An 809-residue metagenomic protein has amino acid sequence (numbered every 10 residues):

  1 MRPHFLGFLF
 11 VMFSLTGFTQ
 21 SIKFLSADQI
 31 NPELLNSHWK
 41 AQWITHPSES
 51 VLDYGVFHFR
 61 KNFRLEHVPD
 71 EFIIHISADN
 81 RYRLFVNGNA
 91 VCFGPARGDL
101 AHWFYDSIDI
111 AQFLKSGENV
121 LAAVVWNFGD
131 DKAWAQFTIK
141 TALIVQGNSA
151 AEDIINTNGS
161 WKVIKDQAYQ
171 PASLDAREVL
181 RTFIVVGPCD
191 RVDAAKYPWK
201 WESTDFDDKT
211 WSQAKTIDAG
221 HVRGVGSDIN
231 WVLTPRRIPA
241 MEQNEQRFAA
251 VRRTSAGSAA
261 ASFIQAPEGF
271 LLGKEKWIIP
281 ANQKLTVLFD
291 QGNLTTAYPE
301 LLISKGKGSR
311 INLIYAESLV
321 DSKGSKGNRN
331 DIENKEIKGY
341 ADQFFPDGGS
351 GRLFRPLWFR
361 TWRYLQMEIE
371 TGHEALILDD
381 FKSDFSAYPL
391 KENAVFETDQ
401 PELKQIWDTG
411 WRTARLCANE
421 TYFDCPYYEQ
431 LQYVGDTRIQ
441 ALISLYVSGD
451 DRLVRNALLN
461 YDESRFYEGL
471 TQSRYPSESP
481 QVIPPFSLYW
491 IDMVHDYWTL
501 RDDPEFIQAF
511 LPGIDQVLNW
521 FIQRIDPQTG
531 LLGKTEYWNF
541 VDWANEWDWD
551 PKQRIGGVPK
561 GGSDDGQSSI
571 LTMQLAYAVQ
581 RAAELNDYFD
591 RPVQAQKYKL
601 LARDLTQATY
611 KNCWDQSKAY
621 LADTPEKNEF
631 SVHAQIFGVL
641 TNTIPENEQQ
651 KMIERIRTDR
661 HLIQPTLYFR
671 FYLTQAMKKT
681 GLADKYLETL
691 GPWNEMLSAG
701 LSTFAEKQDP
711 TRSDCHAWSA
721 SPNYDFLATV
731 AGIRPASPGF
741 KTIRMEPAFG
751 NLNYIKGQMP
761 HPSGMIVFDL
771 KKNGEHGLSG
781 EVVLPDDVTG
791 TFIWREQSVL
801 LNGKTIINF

Functional and structural regions predicted by a protein language model:
M1-K23: Bacterial Sec-dependent N-terminal signal peptides
S21-Y427, D436, R452-L453, A457 (+3 more regions): Extracellular/oxidizing-compartment recognition motifs
D79, R360, Y428-D436, G449 (+6 more regions): Aromatic- and histidine-enriched alpha-helix N-cap/loop-to-helix transition segments that scaffold the rims
N156-D166, A172, Y364, G372-T409 (+6 more regions): Active-site acid/base region of carbohydrate-active enzymes
D175-K200, Q265, L600, Q607 (+1 more regions): Non-catalytic C-terminal accessory modules of carbohydrate-active enzymes
V186-P188, V192, E429, V447 (+6 more regions): C-terminal capping/lid segments that line or modulate ligand- or cofactor-binding pockets
Y298-E317, L365-E368, V434-S464, V494-R501 (+4 more regions): Alpha-helical support elements that line or immediately flank enzyme active sites and cofactor-binding pockets
I491, W498, A576, A582-A583 (+2 more regions): Heptad-repeat amphipathic alpha-helical coiled-coil interaction surface used for oligomerization/assembly
